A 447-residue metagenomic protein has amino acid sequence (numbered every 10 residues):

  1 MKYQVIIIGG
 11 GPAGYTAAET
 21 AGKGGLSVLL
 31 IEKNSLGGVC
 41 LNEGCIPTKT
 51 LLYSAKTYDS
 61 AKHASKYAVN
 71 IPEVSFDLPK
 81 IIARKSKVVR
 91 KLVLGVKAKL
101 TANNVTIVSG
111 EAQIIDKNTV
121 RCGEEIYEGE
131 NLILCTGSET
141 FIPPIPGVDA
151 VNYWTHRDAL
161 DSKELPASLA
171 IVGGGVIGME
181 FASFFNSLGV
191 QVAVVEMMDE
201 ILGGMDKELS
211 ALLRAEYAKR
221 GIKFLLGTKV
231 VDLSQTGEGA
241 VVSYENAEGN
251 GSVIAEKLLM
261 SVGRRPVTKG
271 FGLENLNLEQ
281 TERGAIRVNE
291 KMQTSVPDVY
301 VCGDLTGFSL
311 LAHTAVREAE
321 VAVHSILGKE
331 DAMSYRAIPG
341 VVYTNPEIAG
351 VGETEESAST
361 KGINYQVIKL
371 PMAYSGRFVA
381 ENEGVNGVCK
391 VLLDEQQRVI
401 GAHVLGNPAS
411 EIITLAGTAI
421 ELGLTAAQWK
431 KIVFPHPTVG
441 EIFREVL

Functional and structural regions predicted by a protein language model:
M1-A13, L165-G175: Beta1/beta-strand and adjacent pyrophosphate-binding region of the FAD-binding site in flavoprotein oxidoreductases
M1-Y3, G123-N131, E248-K257, S295: Core beta-strand elements of the Rossmann-like FAD/NAD(P) dinucleotide-binding domain in flavoenzyme oxidoreductases
K2-Y3, E19-L26, I31-L165, M198-L202 (+7 more regions): Glycine-rich flavin
I6-N34, V39, I46, T50-T57 (+3 more regions): Flexible, glycine-rich terminal cap/loop adjacent to redox cofactors in electron-transfer oxidoreductases
C45, T136-Q191, V195, K223-F224 (+3 more regions): Glycine-rich dinucleotide-binding loop and its adjacent helix/turn
T106-S109, Q113-R121, G189-E290, T360 (+1 more regions): A Rossmann-like FAD-binding core segment of flavoenzymes
D149-L165, S252-L327: FAD-site-proximal beta/loop scaffold in flavoenzymes
